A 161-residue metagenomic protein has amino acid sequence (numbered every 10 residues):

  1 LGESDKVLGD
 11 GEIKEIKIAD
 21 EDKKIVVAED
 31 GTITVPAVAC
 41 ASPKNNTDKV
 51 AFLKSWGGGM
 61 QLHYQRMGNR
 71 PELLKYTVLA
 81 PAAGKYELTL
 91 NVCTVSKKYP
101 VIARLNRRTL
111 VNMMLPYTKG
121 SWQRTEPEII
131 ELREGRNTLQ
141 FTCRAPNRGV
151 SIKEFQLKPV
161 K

Functional and structural regions predicted by a protein language model:
L1-K161: Extracytoplasmic
